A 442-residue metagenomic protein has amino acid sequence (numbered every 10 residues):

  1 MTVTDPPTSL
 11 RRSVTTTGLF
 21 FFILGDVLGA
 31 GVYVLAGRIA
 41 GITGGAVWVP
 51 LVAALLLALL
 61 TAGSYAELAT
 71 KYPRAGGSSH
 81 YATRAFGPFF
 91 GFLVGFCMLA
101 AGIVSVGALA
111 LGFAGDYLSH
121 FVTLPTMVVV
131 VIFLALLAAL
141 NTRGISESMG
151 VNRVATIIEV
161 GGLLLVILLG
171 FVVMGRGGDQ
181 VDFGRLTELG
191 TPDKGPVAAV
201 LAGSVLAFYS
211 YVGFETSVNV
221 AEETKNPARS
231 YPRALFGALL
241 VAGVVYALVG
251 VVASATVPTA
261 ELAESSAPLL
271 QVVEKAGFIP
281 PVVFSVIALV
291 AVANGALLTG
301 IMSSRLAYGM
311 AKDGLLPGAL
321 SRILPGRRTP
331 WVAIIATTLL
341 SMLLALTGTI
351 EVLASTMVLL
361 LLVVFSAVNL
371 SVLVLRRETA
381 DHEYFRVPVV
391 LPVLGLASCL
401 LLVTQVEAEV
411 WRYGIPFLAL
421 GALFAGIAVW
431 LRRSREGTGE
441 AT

Functional and structural regions predicted by a protein language model:
M1-L35, G41-A46, L59-G63, A75 (+3 more regions): Membrane-interface "cap" regions at the ends of multi-pass membrane proteins
T2-P6, T83, L109-V130, G162-L165 (+5 more regions): Helix-loop-helix connectors at the membrane interface of multi-pass transporters/channels
V3-R11, W48, T123-P125, V154-S285 (+1 more regions): Helix-loop-helix junctions that connect adjacent transmembrane segments in multi-pass membrane transporters
R12-I23, G87-A100, V129-F133, D193-A207 (+4 more regions): Select transmembrane alpha-helical segments in multipass membrane proteins
L35-I42, P50, L59-L134, A138-T142 (+5 more regions): Hydrophobic transmembrane alpha-helices that form the core helical bundles of multi-pass secondary transporters
H80-Y81, G87, G115-H120, G190 (+2 more regions): TM-loop-TM module centered on a large, flexible mid-protein loop between adjacent transmembrane helices in multi-pass
T126-F183, L235-A238, M357-A367, V387 (+2 more regions): Membrane-interface loop-to-helix entry segments
V151-A155, A319-T329, F365-W411, I427 (+1 more regions): C-terminal membrane-solvent junction of multi-pass transporters and transport-like membrane proteins
